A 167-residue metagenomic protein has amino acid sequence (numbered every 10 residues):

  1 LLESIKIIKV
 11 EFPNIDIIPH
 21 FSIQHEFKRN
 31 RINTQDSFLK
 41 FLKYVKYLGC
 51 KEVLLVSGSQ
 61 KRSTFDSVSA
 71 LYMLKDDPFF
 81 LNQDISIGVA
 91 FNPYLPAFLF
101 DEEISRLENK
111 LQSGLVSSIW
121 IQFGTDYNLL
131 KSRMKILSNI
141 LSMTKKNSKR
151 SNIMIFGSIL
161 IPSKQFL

Functional and structural regions predicted by a protein language model:
L1-E102: Active-site beta->alpha loop and helix N-cap motifs at the rims of alpha/beta catalytic domains
V45, K110, L115, G157: Conserved, mostly hydrophobic/aromatic
K51, V116-S117: Short acidic/polar active-site loop segments enriched in Thr and Asp
S63, L130-M143: C-terminal helical cap(s) of enzyme catalytic domains, especially alpha/beta-barrels
L81-D84, T144-I153: Short helix-terminating capping/connector loops at secondary-structure junctions
P96-G114: Active-site glycine-rich loop that binds ribose-phosphate moieties when present
S118-F123: Short catalytic-loop micro-motif centered on adjacent basic/acidic residues
M154, S158-L167: Catalytic-face loop-and-helix region of soluble metabolic enzyme cores
